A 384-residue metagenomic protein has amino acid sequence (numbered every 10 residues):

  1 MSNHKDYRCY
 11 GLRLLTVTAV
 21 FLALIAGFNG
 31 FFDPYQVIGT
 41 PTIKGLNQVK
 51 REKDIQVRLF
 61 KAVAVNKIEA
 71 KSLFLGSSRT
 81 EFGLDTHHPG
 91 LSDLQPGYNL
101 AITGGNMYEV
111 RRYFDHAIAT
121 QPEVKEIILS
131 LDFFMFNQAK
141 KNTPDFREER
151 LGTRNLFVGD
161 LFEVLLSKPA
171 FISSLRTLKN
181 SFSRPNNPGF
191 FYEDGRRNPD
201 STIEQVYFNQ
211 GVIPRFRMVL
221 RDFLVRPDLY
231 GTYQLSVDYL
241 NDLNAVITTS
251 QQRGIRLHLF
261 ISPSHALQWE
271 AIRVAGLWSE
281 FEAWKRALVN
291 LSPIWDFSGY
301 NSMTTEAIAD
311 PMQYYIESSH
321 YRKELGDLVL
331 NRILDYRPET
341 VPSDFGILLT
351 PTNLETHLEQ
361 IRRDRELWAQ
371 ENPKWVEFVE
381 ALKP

Functional and structural regions predicted by a protein language model:
L12-D33: Hydrophobic membrane-insertion alpha-helices, especially the h-region of bacterial N-terminal signal peptides
F32-D54: Alpha-helical transmembrane signal-anchor/signal-peptide segments
N47-F74: Short extracytoplasmic
E69, L75-E163: Membrane-embedded segments
L131, K140, P144-Q252, D344-P384: Secreted/periplasmic serine-hydrolase-like ester/acetyl group-modifying domain
T249-R273: Active-site segments of SGNH/GDSL-like serine hydrolases that catalyze O-acetyl group transfer/hydrolysis on lipids
V274-A275, S279: Small-residue-rich helix-loop
E282-P384: C-terminal regions of proteins
